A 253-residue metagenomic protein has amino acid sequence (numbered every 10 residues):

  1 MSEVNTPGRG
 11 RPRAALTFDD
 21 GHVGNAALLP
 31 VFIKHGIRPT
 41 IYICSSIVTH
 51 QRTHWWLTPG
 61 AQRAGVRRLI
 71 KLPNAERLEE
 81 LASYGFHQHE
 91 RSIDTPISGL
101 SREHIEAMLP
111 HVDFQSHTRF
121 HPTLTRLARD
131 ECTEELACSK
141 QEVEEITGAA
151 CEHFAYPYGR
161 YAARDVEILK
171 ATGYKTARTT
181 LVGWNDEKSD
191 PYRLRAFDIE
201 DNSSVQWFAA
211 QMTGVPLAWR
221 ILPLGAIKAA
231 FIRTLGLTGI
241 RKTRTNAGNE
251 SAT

Functional and structural regions predicted by a protein language model:
M1-T17, H22-N25, K34, P39 (+2 more regions): C-terminal active-site subregion of NodB/CE4 polysaccharide deacetylases
R11-A14, I33-A162, R193-L194: Metal-dependent polysaccharide deacetylase catalytic core of the NodB/CE4 family, i.e., the active-site-bearing domain
L28-P30, R102-E106, V166-K170: Short amphipathic alpha-helical segments and helix-helix/interface helices
